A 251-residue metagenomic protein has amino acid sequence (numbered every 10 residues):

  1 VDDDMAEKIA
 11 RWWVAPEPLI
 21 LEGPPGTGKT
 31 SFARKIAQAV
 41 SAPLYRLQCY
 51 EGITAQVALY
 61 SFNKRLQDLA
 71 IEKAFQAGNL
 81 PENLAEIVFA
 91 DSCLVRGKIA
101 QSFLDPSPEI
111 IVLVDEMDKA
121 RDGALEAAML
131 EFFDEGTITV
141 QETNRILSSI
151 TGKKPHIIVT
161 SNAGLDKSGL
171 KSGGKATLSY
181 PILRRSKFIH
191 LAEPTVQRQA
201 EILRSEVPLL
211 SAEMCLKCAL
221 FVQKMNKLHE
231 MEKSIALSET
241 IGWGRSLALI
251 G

Functional and structural regions predicted by a protein language model:
V1-G251: C-terminal regulatory/interaction module of P-loop NTP-utilizing enzymes
